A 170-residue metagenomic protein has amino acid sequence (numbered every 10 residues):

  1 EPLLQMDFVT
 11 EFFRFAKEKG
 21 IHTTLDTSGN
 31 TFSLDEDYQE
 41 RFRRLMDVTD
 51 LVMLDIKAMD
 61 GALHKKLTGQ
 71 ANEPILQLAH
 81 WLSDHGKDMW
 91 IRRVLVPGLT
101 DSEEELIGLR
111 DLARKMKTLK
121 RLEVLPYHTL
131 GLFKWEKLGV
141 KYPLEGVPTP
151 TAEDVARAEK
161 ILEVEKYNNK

Functional and structural regions predicted by a protein language model:
P2-L125, L130: Conserved AdoMet/S-adenosylmethionine-binding subsite of the radical SAM
G69-N72, E136-K141, K166: Glycine-centered secondary-structure boundary/capping sites
D88, E153-K170: C-terminal accessory region of radical SAM enzymes
D111-R114, K120, E136-I161: A structural motif corresponding to the C-terminal lobe/cap of the Radical SAM core domain
T129-K137: Class I S-adenosyl-L-methionine
